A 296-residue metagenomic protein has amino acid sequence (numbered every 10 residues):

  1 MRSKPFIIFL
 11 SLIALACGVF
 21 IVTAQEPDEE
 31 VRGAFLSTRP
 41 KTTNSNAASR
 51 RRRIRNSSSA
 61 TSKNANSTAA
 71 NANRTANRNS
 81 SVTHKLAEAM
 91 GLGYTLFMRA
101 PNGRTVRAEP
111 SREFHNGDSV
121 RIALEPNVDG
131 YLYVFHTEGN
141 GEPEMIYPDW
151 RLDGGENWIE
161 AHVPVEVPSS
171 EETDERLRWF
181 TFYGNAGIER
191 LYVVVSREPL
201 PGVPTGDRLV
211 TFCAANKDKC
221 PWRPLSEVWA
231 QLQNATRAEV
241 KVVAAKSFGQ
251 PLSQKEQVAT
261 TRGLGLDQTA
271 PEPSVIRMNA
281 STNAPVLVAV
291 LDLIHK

Functional and structural regions predicted by a protein language model:
M1-F9: Bacterial N-terminal signal peptides that target proteins for export
P5, F20-Y131, F135-K296: Secretory-pathway glycoprotein ectodomains that are cysteine- and/or Ser/Thr/Pro-rich
F9-G18: Bacterial N-terminal signal peptides
